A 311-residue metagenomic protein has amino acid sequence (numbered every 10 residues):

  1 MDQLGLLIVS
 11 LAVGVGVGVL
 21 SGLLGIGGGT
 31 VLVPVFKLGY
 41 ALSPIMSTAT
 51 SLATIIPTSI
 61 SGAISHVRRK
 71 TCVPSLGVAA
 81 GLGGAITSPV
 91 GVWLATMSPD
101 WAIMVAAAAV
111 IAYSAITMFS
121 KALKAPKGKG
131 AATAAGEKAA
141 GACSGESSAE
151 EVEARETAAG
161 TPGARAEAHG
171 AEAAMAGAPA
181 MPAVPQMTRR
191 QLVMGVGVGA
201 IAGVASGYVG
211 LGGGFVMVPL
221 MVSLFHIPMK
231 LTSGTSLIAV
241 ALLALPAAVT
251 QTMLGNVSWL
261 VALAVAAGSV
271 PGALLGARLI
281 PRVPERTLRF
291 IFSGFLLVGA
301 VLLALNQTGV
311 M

Functional and structural regions predicted by a protein language model:
M1-V17, L38-G39, P44, S65-G203 (+3 more regions): Juxtamembrane transmembrane-helix boundary motif
V9-G14, T50-A53, V198, T232 (+1 more regions): Alpha-helical transmembrane segments of multi-pass membrane proteins
L11, G16-T30, F225-I227: Single transmembrane alpha-helix segments in multi-pass membrane proteins
L24-L32, V209-L220: Transmembrane helix boundary and interhelical junction motifs in multipass membrane proteins
L32-M46, V216-L231, T250: Interfacial segments of multi-pass membrane proteins
S51-I55, S236-V240, V261-A266: Short hydrophobic/aromatic, small-residue-rich stretches within specific transmembrane helices of secondary active
A53-S61, G84-T87, L94, A241-P246: Membrane-embedded alpha-helical segments of transport systems, primarily multispan ion/solute transporters
